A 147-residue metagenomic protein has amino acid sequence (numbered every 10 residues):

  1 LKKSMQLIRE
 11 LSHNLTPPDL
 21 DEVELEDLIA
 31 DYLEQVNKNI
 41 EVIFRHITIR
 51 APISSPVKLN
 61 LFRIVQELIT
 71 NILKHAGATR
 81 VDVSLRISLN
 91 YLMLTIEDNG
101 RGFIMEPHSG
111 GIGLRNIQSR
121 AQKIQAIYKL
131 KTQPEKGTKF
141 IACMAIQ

Functional and structural regions predicted by a protein language model:
K2, D19-I40: Short beta-to-alpha transition helix within the HATPase_c
R9-E22: Flexible helix-coil linker/loop segments in the cytosolic histidine kinase module, especially at subdomain junctions
I40-I47, Y128-K131: Conserved transmitter core of two-component histidine kinases
F44-Q66: Conserved short strand/loop->alpha-helix "switch" segment adjacent to the catalytic nucleotide/phosphoryl-transfer site
K58-V81: Conserved ATP-binding N-box helix of the HATPase_c
R80-N90, E97: Short beta-strand/loop element within the Bergerat-fold HATPase_c
N99-R101, I112: Conserved post-beta-strand hinge residue in the HATPase_c
E106-K136, I141: ATP phosphate-binding glycine-rich loop and adjacent ATP-lid/helix-beta elements within ATP-binding kinase/ATPase
